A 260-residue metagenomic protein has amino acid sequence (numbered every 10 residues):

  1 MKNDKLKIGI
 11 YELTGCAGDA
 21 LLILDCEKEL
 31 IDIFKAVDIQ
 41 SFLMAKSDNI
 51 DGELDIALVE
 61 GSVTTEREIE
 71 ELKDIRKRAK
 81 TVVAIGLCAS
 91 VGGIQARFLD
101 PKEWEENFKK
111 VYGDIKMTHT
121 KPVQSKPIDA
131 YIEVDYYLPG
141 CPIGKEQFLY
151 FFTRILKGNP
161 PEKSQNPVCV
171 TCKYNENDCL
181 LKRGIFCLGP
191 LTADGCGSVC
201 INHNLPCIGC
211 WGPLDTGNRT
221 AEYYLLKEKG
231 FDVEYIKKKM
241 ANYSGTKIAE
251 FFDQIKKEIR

Functional and structural regions predicted by a protein language model:
M1-L58, V63, R67-T81, W104-R260: Iron-sulfur (Fe-S) cluster-binding modules
C88-G93: Short gly/pro/ser/thr-enriched loop/turn and capping motifs at secondary-structure boundaries
A96-R97: Active-site-proximal loop->helix
